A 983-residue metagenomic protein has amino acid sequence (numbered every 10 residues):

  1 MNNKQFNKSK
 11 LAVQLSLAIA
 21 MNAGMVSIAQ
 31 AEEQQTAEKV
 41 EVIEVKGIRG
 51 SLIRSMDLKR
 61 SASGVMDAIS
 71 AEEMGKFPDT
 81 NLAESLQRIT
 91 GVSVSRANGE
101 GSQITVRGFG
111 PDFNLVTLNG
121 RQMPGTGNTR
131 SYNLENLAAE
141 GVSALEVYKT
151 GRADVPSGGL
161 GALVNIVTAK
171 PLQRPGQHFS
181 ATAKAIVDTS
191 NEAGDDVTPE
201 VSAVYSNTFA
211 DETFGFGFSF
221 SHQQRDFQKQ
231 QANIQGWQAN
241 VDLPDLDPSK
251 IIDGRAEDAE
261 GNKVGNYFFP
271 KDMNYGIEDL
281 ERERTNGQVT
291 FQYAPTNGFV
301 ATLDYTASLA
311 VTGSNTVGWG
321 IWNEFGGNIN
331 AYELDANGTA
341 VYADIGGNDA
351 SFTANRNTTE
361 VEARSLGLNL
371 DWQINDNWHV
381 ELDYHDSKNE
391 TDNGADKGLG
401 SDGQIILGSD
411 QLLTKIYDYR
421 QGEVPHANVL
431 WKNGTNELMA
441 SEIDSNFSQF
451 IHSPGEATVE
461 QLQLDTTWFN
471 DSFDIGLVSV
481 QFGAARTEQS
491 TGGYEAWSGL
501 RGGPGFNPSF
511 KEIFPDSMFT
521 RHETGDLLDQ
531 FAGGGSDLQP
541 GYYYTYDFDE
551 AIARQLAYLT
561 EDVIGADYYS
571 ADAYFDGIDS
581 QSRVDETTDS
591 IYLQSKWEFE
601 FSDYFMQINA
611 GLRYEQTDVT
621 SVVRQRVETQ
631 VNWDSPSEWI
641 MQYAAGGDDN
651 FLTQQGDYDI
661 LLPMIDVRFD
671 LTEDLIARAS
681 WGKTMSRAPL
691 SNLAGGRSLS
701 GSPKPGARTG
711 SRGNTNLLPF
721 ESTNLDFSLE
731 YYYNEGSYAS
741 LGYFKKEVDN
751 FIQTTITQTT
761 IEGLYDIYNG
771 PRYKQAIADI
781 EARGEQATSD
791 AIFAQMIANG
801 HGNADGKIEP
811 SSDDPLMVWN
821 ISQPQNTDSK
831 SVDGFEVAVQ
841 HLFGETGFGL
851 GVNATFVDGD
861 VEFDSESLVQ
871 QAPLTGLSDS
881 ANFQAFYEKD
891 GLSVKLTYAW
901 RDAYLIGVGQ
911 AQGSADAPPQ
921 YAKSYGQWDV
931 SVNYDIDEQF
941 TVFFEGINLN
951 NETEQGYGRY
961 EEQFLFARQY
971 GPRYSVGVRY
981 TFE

Functional and structural regions predicted by a protein language model:
E44-G75, Q103, P111-N114, R121: N-terminal periplasmic "start-of-domain" segments of outer-membrane beta-barrel proteins
L82-S85, S102-T105, T117, N133 (+2 more regions): N-terminal periplasmic accessory domains that precede and gate Gram-negative outer-membrane beta-barrel machines
A83-Q122, K149: Extracytoplasmic beta-strand/coil segments of soluble accessory domains associated with Gram-negative outer-membrane
R121-K149: Short acidic/polar hinge/loop motifs at secondary-structure boundaries that mediate gating or recognition
T168, K184-I186, V197-T208, S221-Q223 (+13 more regions): Outer-membrane beta-barrel transmembrane strands
V361-A363, M685-G742, K746-V748, Y768-E781 (+5 more regions): Outer-membrane beta-barrel signature, preferentially recognizing the C-terminal barrel domain of Gram-negative
K745-E747, I752-T759, G763-Q910, N950: Gram-negative outer-membrane beta-barrel transporters
V748-N750, W900-Q912, A922, N933-E983: C-terminal beta-signal and adjacent terminal beta-strands/loops of Gram-negative outer-membrane beta-barrel proteins
